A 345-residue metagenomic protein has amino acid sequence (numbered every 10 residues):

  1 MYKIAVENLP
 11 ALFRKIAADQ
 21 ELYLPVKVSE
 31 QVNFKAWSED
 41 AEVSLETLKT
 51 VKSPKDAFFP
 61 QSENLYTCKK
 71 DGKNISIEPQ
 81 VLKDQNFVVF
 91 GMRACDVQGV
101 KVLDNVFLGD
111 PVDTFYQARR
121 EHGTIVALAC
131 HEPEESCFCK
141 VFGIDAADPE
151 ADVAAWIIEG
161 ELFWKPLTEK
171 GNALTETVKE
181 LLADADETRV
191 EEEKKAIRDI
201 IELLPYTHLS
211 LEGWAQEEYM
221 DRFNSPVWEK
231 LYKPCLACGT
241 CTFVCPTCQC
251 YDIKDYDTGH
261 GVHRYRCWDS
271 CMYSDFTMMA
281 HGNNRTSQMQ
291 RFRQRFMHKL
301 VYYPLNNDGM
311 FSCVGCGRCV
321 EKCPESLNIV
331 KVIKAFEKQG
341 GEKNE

Functional and structural regions predicted by a protein language model:
M1-E218: Iron-sulfur-associated redox domains of electron-transfer enzymes in respiratory and anaerobic energy metabolism
N8-L12, C241, C267, N328: General structural feature for long, well-ordered alpha-helical segments within catalytic domains of soluble enzymes
I16, D104, C235, F336-Q339: Alpha-helix boundary/capping residues
R93, G239, F243, E321: Short alpha-helical basic/polar micro-motif
V100, P246-C250, P324: Active-site-flanking alpha-helical
L211-K233, Y251-E345: Ferredoxin-type iron-sulfur electron-transfer modules in oxidoreductases and energy-metabolism complexes
Y232-D252: Basic (Lys/Arg-enriched) interaction patch that binds polyanionic ligands
